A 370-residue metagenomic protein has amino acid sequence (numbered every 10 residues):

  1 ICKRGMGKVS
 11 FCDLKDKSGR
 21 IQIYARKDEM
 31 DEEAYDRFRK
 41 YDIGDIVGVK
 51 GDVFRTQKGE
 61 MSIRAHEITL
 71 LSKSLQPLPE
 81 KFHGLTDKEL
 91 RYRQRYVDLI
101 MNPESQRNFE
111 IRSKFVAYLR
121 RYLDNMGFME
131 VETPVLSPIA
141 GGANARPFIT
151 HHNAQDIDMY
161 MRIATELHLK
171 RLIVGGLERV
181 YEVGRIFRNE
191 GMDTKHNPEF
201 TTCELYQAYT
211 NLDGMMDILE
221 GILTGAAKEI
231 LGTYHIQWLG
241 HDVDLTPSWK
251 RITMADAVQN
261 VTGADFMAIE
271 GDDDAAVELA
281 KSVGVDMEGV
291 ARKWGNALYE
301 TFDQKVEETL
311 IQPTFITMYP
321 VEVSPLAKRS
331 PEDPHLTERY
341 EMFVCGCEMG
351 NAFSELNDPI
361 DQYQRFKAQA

Functional and structural regions predicted by a protein language model:
I1-A370: Class II aminoacyl-tRNA synthetase catalytic cores and aaRS-like
